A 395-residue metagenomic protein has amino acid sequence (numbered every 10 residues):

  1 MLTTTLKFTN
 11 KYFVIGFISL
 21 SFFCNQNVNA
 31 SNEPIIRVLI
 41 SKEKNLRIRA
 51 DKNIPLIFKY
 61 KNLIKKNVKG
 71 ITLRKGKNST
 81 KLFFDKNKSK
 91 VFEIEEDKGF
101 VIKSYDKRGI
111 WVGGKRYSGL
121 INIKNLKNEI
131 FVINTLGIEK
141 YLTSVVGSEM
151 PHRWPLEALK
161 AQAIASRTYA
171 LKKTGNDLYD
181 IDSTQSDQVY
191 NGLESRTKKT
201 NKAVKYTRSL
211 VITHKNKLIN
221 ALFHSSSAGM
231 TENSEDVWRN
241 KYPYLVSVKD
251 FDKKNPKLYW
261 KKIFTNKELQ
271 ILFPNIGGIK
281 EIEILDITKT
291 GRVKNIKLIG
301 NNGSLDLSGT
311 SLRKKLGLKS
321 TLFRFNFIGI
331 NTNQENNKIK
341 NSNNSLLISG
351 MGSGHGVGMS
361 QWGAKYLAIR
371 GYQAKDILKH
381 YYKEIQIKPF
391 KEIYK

Functional and structural regions predicted by a protein language model:
L2-V14: Bacterial N-terminal signal peptides that target proteins for export
V14-S21: Bacterial N-terminal signal peptides
N25-A30: Sec/Tat signal peptide C-region and signal peptidase I cleavage site
Y60-G137: A contiguous strand-loop segment
I138-R153, F251-D252: Acidic/histidine-rich, surface-exposed loop or edge segments in extracytoplasmic proteins
G147, P151, R167-G175, P274 (+2 more regions): Sec-exported extracytoplasmic/periplasmic mature domains
W154-S345: Extended substrate/cofactor- or partner-recognition/assembly subdomains adjacent to catalytic sites in enzymes
N301, L305-K395: C-terminal soluble interaction/assembly domains
